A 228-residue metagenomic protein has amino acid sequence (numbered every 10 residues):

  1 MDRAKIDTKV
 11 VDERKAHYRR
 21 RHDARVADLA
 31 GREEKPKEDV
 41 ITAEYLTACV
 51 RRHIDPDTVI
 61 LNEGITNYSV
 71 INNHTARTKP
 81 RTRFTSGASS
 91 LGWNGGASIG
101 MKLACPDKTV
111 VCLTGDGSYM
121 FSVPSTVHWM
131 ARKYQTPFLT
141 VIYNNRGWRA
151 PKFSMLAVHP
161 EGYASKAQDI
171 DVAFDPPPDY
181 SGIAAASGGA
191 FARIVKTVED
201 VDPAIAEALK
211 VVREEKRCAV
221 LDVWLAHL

Functional and structural regions predicted by a protein language model:
M1-R3, S69-H227: Thiamine diphosphate
M1-Y18: Terminal amphipathic helices with adjacent charged low-complexity linkers/tails
D12, K37, V195: Charge-dense, low-complexity intrinsically disordered segments
R14-V26, L221-L228: A short, charged, Gly/Pro-tolerant segment at domain boundaries
H17-D107: Active-site diphosphate/adenylate-binding microenvironment
